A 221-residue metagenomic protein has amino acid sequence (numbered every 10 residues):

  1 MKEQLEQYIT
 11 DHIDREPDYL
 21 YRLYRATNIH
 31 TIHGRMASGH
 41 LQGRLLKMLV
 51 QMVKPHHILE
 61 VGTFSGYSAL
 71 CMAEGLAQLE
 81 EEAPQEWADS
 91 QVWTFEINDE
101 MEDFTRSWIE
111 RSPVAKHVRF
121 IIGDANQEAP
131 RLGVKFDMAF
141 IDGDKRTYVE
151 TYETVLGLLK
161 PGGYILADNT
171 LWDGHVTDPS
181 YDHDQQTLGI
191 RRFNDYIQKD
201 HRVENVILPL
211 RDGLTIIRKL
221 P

Functional and structural regions predicted by a protein language model:
M1-M138, K145-L166, T170-P221: A short alpha-helical cap/connector motif
